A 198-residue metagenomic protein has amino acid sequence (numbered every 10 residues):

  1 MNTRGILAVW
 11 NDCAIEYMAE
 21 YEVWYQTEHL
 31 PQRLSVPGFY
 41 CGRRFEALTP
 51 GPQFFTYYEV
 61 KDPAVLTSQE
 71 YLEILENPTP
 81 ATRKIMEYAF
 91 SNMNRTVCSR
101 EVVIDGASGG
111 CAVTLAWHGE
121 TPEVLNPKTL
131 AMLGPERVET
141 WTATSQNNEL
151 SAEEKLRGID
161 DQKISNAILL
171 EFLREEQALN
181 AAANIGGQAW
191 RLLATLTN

Functional and structural regions predicted by a protein language model:
M1-N198: Macromolecular interaction modules
